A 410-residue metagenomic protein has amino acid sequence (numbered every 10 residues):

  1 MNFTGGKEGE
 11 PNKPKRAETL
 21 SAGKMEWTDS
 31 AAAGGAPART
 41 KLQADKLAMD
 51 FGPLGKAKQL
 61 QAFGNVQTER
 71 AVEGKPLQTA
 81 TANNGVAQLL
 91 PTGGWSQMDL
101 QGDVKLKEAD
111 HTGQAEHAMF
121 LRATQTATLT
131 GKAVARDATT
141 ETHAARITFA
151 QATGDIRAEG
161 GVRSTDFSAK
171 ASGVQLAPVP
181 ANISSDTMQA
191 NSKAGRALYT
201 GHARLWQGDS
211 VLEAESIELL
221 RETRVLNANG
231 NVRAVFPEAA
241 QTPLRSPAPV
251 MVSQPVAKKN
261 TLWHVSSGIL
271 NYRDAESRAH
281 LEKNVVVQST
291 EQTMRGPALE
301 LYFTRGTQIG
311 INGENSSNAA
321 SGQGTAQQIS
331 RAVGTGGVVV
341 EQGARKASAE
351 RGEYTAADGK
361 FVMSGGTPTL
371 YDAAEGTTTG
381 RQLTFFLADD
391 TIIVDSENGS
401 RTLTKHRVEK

Functional and structural regions predicted by a protein language model:
M1-K410: Mature-chain termini and adjacent capping regions
